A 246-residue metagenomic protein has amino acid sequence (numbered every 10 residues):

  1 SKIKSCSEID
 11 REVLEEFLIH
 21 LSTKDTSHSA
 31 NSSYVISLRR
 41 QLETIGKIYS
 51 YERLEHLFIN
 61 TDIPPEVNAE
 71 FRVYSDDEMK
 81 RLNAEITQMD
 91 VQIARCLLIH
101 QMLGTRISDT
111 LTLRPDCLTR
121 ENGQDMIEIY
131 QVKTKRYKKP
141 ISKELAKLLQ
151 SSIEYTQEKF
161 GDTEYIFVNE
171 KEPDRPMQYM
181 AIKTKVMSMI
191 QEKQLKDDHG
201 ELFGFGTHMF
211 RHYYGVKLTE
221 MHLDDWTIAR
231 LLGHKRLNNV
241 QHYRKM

Functional and structural regions predicted by a protein language model:
S1, S37-E43, I99-H100, K147-S152 (+2 more regions): Short, structured motif recognition centered on aromatic/hydrophobic residues
S1-N68: N-terminal core-binding DNA-recognition domain of tyrosine recombinases/integrases
S50-N83, E128-K135, F167-P176: Flexible interdomain linker/hinge and immediately adjacent N-terminus of the catalytic tyrosine-recombinase domain
D77-I107, R211: Basic, Lys/Arg- and aromatic-enriched nucleic-acid-binding interface segment
I93, L103, K183-W226: Short, basic (Lys/Arg/His-rich) helix/loop patches that form interaction surfaces in the mid-to-C-terminal regions
L103, L113-L148, N238: Conserved tyrosine-mediated DNA breakage-rejoining catalytic core shared by Y-recombinases
D109-L111, G215, H222-H234: Active-site-proximal segment of tyrosine recombinases
E144-E201: Active-site/catalytic core of tyrosine-dependent DNA strand-transfer enzymes
